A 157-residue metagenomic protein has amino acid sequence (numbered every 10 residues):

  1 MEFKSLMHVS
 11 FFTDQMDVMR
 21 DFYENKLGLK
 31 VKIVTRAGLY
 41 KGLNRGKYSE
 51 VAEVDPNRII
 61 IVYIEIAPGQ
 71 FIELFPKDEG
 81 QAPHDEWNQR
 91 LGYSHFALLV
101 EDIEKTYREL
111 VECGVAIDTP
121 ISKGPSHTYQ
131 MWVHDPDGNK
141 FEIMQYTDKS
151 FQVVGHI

Functional and structural regions predicted by a protein language model:
E2, F11, V34, L98 (+1 more regions): Vicinal oxygen chelate
F3, K26, R90, G114-V115: Alpha-helix termination/capping residues and helix-transition junctions
S5-D14, R58-E73, H84-E109, Y129-H134 (+1 more regions): Vicinal oxygen chelate
F12-G69: Core segments of cupin and vicinal oxygen chelate
Y23, E73-P76: Active-site-proximal beta-strand elements of phosphoester/diester hydrolases
R36-G38, Q81, G124: Residue-level detector of flexible, active-site-proximal loop/helix-junction positions within diverse enzyme catalytic
Y40-S49, G80-D85, T119, F151-V153: A short, acidic/glycine-rich surface segment
I66, F75-Q81, Y146: Acetyl-CoA-dependent GNAT
